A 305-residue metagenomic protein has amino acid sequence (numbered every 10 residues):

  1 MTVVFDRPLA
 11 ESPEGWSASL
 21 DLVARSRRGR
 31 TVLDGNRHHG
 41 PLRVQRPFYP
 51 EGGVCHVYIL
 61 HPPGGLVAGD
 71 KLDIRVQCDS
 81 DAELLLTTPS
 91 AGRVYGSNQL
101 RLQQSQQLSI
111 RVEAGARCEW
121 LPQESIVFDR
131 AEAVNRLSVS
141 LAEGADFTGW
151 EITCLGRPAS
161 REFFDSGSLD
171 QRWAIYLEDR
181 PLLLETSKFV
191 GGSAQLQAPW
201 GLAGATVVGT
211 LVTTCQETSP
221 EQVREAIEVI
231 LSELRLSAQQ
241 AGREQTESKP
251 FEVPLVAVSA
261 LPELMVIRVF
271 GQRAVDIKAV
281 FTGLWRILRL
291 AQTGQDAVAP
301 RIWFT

Functional and structural regions predicted by a protein language model:
M1-E124, D129, R136, R286: N-terminal, charged/glycine-rich beta-strand/loop interface patches
T2-V3, L9, S17-S19, V23-H39 (+10 more regions): N-terminal intrinsically disordered, cationic/polar leader segments that include organellar targeting peptides
L22, I74-V76, I110, V139 (+3 more regions): Preference for bulky hydrophobic residues occupying beta-strand positions in well-ordered beta-sheet regions
L22, P50, V54, G115 (+4 more regions): A generic structural signal for ordered alpha-helices
C78-S80, T88-S90, V112-A114, P122-E124 (+5 more regions): Short, structured patches in soluble enzyme cores that scaffold and shape functional sites
E83-L85, R117-E119, D146-T148, G209-T210 (+2 more regions): Structural motif
G96, T153-T305: A structural signal for small-residue-enriched, beta-sheet-centric alpha/beta enzyme cores and oligomeric scaffold folds
